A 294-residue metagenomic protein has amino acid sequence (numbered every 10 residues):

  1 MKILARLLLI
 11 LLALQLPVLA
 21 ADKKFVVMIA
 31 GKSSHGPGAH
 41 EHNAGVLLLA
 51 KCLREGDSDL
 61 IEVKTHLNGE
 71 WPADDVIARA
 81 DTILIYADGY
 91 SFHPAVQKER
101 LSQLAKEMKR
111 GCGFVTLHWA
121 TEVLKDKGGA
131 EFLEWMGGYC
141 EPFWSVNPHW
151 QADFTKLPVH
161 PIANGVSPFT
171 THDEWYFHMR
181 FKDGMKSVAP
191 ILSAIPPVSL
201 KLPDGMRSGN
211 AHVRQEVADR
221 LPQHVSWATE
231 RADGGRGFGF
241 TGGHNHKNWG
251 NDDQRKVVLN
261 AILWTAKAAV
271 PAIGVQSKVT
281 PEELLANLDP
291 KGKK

Functional and structural regions predicted by a protein language model:
K2-I10: Sec-dependent signal peptide recognition, specifically the positively charged N-region followed immediately by
L16-A20: Sec/Tat signal peptide C-region and signal peptidase I cleavage site
A21-K24, A30, L48, E55 (+3 more regions): Extracellular ligand-binding/catalytic regions of CAZymes and related secreted enzymes and adhesion modules
V27-I29, S33-V123: Helical hinge/lid and interdomain linker segments adjacent to catalytic or ligand-binding clefts that mediate domain
S33-S34, Y90, T121-V123, I195-V198 (+2 more regions): Short, solvent-exposed loop/turn segments at secondary-structure junctions
N43-L47, W71, K98, S102 (+6 more regions): A structural signal for well-ordered alpha-helical segments within the folded catalytic domains of diverse enzymes
Y90-P168: A glycine-rich, often tryptophan-bearing local segment used as a flexible ligand/cofactor-contacting loop or short
E141-D233: Catalytic beta-strand/loop cores that center a nucleophilic Ser/Cys/Thr and support acyl-enzyme chemistry
